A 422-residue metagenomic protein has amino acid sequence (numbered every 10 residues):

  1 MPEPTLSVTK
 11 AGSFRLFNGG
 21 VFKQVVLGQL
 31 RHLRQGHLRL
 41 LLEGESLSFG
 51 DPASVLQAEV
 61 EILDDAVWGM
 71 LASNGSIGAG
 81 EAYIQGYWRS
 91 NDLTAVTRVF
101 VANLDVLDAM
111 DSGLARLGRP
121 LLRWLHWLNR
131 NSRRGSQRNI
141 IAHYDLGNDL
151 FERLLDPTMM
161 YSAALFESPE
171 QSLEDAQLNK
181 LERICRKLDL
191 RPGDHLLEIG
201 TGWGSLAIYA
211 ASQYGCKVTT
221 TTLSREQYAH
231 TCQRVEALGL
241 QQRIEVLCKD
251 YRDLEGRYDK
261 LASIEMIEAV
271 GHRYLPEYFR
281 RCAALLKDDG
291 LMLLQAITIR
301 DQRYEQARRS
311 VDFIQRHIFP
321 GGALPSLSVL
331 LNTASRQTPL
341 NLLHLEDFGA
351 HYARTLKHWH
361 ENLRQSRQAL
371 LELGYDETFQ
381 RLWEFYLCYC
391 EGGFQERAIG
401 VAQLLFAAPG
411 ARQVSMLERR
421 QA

Functional and structural regions predicted by a protein language model:
M1-Q171, D175-Q177, R183: Feature captures hydrophobic
P192-G200: Conserved class I S-adenosyl-L-methionine
W203-Y214: Conserved SAM-binding loop of SAM-dependent methyltransferases across substrates and taxa, primarily the Class I
T231-C232: Conserved SAM-binding loop
R252-A262: A short acidic, Gly/Pro-enriched loop at the edge of an enzyme's catalytic core that lines a small-molecule cofactor
P276-D288: A short glycine-rich, Lys/Arg-flanked "PGG" loop and its adjoining helix->strand segment in the class I
D289-I297: Conserved beta-strand signature within the Rossmann-like core of class I S-adenosyl-L-methionine
T298-V414, R420-Q421: Substrate-binding/catalytic lobe of Class I Rossmann-like enzymes that use SAM or dcSAM, i.e., the mid-to-C-terminal
